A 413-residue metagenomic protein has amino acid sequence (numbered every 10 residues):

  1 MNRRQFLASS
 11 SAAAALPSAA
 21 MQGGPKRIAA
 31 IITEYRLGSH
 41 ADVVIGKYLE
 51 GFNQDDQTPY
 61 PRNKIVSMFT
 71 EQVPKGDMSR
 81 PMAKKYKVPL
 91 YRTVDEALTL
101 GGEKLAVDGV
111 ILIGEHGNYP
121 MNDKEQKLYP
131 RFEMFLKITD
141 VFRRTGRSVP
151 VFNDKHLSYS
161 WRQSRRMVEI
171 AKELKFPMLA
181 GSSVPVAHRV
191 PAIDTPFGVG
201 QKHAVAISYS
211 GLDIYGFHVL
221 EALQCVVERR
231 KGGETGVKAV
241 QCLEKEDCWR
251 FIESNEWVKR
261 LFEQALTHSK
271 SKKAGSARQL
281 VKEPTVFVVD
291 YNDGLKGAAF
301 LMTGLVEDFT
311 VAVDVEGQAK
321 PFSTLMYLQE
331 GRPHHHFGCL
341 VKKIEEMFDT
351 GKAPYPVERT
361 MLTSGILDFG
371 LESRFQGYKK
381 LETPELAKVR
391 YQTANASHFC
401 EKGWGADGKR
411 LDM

Functional and structural regions predicted by a protein language model:
Q5-Q22: N-terminal export signals
A20-K85, A204: N-terminal Rossmann-like dinucleotide-binding module
I28, F176-P191, P196-L212, E234-E246 (+1 more regions): NAD(P)-dependent dehydrogenases' Rossmann-like dinucleotide-binding region
D77, L305-M413: C-terminal helical cap and adjacent loop that interface with cofactors, partners, or active-site loops
P89-A97: Short acidic-hydrophobic, aromatic-tinged amphipathic segments that line or gate anion-handling sites
G109-I111: N-terminal Rossmann-like NAD(P) cofactor-binding module of classical short-chain dehydrogenase/reductase
E115-S182: Beta-strand-loop-alpha-helix segment that lines the small-molecule cofactor/substrate pocket of alpha/beta enzymes
A204-L295, M302-L305, G365: Rossmann-like dinucleotide-binding domain that binds NAD(P)(H)
